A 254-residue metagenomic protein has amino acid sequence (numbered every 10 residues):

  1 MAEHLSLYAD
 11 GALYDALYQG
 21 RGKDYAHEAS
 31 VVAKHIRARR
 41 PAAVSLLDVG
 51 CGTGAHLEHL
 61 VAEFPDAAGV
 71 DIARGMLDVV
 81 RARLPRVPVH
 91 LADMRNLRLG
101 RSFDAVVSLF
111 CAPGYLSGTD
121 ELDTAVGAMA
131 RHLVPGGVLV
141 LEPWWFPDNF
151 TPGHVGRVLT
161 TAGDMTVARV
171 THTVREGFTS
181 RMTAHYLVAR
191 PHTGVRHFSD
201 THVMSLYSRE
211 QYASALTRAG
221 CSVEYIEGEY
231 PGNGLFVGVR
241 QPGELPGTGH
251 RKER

Functional and structural regions predicted by a protein language model:
M1-A42: Conserved class I S-adenosyl-L-methionine
A43-G50: Conserved class I S-adenosyl-L-methionine
G54-N96: Class I SAM-dependent methyltransferase SAM/SAH-binding core
R98-A105: A short acidic, Gly/Pro-enriched loop at the edge of an enzyme's catalytic core that lines a small-molecule cofactor
L109-C111: Residues lining the SAM
D123-P135: A short glycine-rich, Lys/Arg-flanked "PGG" loop and its adjoining helix->strand segment in the class I
V140-Q211: SAM-dependent methyltransferase
R209-R254: C-terminal lobe and adjacent flexible extensions of AdoMet/dcAdoMet transferase-like proteins
